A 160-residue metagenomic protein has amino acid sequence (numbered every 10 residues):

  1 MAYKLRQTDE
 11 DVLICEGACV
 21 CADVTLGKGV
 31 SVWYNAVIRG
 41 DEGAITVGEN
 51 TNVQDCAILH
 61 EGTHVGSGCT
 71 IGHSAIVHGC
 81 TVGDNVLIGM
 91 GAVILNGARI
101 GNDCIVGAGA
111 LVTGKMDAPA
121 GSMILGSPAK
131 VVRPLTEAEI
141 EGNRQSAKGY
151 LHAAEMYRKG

Functional and structural regions predicted by a protein language model:
M1-T8, D41-A44, E49, D55-C56 (+1 more regions): Glycine-rich hexapeptide-repeat left-handed beta-helix
Q7-H60: A positional/architectural concept
E61-G62, A120: Short glycine/proline-enriched coil/turn segments at helix->beta-strand junctions
G62-H64, T81: Short, flexible active-site-proximal loops enriched in glycine and acidic residues
